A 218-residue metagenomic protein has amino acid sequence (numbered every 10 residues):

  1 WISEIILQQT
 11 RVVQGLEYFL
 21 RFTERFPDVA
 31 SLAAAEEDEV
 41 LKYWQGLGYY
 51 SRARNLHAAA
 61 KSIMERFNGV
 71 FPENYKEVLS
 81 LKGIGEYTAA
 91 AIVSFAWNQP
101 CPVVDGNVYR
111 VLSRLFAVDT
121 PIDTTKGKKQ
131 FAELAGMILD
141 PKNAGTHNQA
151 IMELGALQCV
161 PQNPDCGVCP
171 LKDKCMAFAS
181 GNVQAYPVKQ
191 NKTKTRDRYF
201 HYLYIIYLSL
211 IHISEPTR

Functional and structural regions predicted by a protein language model:
W1-D165, L171-S180, Q184: Catalytic cores of DNA base-excision repair glycosylases
V188-L210: Conserved N-terminal beta-strand and adjoining loop/helix that marks the start of the Nudix/MutT-like hydrolase domain
S209-T217: Residue-level detector of conserved catalytic or cofactor/ligand-binding positions in enzyme active sites
